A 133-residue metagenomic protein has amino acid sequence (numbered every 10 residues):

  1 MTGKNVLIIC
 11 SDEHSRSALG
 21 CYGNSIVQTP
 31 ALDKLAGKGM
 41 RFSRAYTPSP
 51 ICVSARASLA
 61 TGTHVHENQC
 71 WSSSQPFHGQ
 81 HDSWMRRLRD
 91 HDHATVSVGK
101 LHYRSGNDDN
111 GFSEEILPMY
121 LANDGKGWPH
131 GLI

Functional and structural regions predicted by a protein language model:
M1-I133: Formylglycine-dependent sulfatase
